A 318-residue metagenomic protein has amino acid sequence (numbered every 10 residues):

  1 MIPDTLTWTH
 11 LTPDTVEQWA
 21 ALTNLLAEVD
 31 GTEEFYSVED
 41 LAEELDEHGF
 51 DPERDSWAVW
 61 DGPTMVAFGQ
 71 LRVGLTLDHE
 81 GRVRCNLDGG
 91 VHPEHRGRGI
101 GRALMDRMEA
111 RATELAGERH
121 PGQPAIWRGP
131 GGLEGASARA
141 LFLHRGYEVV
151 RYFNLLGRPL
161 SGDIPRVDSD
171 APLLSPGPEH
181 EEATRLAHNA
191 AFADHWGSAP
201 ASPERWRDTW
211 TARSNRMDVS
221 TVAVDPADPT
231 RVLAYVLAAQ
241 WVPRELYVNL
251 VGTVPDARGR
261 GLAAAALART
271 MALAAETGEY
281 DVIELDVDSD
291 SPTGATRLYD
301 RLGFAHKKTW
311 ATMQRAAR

Functional and structural regions predicted by a protein language model:
M1-L45, R166-P200: Short amphipathic alpha-helix that is part of the acyltransferase structural core
A27-F50, D55, D61, G69-D78 (+1 more regions): A conserved beta-strand-loop-helix scaffold within acyl/acetyltransferase catalytic domains
A58-W60, G74, N86-R98, V251-G259 (+1 more regions): A short, internal acetyl-CoA/4′-phosphopantetheine-binding micro-motif in the GNAT/acyltransferase core
G74-L87, R96, Q240-V248, R258 (+1 more regions): A conserved beta-turn-beta hairpin within the catalytic core of GNAT-like acetyltransferases that forms part
L75-L77, R84-S169, A311-R315: Acyl-donor-binding surface of acyltransferase catalytic domains
G97-E114, T253-V254, G259-E276, T296-R301: Conserved acetyl-CoA-binding loop-helix of GNAT-fold acetyltransferases
A138, F142, Y299, F304: Conserved active-site tyrosine of GNAT-family acetyltransferases
L267, S291-A295, Q314-A317: Short glycine/proline-centered loop/turn elements that form peptide/ligand docking sites
